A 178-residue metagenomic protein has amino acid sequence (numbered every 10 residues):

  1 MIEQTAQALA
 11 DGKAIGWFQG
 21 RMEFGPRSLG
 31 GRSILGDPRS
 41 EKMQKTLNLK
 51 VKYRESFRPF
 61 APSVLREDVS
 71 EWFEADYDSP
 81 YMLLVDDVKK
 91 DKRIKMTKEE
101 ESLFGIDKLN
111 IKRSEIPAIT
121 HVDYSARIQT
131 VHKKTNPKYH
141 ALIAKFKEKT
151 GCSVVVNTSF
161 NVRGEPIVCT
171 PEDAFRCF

Functional and structural regions predicted by a protein language model:
M1-F178: Flexible beta->alpha loop and helix N-cap segments adjacent to enzyme active/binding sites
